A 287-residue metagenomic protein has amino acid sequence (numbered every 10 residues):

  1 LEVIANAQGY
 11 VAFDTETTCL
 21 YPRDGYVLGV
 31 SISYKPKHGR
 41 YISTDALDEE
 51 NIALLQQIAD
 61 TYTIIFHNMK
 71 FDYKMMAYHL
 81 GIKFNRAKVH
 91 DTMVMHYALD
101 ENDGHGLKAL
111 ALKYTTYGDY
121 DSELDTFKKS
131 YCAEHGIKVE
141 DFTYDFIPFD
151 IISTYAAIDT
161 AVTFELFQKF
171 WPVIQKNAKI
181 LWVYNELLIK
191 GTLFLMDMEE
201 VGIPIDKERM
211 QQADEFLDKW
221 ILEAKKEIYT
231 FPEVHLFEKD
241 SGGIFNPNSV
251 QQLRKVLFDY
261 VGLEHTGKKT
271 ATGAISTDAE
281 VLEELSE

Functional and structural regions predicted by a protein language model:
L1-A46, N85-A87, N102, K113-Y117 (+1 more regions): Conserved "right-hand" nucleotidyltransferase catalytic core of DNA-directed polymerases
E2-V3, D48-Y62: Short, basic/hydrophobic alpha-helical segments
A12, Y62-D72: Acidic beta-strand-to-loop metal/phosphate-binding motif
T17-C19, K70-F71, V94: Short, glycine/acidic-enriched loop or turn micro-motifs at the edges of active sites
A59-I64, G242-I244: Short active-site oxyanion
D72-Y78, V256: Phosphate- and divalent-cation-binding pockets in alpha/beta enzyme and binding domains that engage nucleotide-derived
M76-Y78, H105-K108, L112, T116: Glycine-rich phosphate-binding/catalytic subdomain of phosphoryl-transfer and nucleotide/sugar-phosphate-processing
K83-D100, G106-L112: Conserved beta-strand -> loop -> alpha-helix junction used to position metal-binding or nucleic-acid-contacting
